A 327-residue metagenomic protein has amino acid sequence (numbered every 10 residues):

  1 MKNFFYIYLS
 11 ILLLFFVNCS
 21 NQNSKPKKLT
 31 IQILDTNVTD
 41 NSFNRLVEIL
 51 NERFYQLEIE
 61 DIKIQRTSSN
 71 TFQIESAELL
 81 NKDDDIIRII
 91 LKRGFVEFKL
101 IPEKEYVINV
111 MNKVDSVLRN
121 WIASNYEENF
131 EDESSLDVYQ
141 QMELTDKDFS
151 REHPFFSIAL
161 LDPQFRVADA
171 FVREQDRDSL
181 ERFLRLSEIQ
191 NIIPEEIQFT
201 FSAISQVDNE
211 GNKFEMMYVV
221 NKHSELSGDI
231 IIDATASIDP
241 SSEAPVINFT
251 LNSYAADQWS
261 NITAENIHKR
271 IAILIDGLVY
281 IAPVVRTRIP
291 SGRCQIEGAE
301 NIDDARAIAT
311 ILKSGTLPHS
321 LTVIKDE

Functional and structural regions predicted by a protein language model:
K2-S10: Sec-dependent signal peptide recognition, specifically the positively charged N-region followed immediately by
I11, P26-T36: Hydrophobic regular secondary-structure detector
F15-N18: C-terminal motif of bacterial Sec signal peptides marking the signal peptidase cleavage site
S20-Q22: Bacterial signal peptide processing site
Q32-V284: Non-transmembrane, solvent-exposed regions of membrane trafficking/translocation machinery
E58, P283, P290-D326: Extended, hydrophilic extramembrane loops/domains of integral membrane proteins
N70-F72, I289-G292: Surface-exposed aromatic
